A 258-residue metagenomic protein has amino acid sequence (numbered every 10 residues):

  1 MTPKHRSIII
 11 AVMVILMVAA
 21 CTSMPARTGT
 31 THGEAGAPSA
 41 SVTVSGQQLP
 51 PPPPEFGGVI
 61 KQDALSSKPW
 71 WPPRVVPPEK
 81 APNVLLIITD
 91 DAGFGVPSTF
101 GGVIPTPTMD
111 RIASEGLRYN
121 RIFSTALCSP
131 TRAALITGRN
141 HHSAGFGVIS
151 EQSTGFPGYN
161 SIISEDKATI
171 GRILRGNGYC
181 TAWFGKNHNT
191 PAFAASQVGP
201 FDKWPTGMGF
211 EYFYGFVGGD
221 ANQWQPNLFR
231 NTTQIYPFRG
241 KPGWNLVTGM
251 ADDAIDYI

Functional and structural regions predicted by a protein language model:
T2-P3, T22-T28: Intrinsically disordered, low-complexity and often Lys/Arg-enriched segments
T2-V12: Bacterial N-terminal signal peptides that target proteins for export
P3-H5, M17, A40: Intrinsically disordered, low-complexity Ser/Thr- and Pro-rich stretches
I10-A20: Bacterial N-terminal signal peptides
C21-M24, V42, Q48-I258: Formylglycine-dependent sulfatase
R27-S41: Short acidic, Pro/Gly- and aromatic-enriched capping/linker segments at domain boundaries
